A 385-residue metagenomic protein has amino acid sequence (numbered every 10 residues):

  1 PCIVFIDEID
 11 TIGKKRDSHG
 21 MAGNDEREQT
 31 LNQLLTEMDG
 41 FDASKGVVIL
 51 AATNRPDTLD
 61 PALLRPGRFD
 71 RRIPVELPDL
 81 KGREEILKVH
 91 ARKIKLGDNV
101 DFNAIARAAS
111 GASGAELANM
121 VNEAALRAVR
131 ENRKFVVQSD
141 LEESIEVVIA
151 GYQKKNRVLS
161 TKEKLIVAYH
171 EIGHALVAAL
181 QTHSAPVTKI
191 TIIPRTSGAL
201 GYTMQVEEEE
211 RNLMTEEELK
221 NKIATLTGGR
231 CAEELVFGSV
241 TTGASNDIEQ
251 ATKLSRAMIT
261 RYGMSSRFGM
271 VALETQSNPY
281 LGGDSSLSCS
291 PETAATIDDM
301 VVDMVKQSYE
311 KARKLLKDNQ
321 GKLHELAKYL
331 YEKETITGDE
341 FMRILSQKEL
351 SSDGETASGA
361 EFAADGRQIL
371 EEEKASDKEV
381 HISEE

Functional and structural regions predicted by a protein language model:
P1-C2, D42-V47, K162, P186: Short loop/turn elements that form and flank the Walker-type P-loop nucleotide-binding site in RecA-like NTPase cores
V4-F5, A168: Walker B beta-strand of ABC/ABC-like P-loop ATPase nucleotide-binding domains, specifically the conserved hydrophobic
E8, E171: Walker B catalytic acidic pair
D10-R71: Conserved catalytic/switch belt of AAA+ P-loop NTPases
I12-Q29, R72-K81, K93-I94, G111 (+3 more regions): Flexible beta-alpha connector loops of hexameric P-loop NTPases
D42-V48, P61-A62, V75-E142, V147 (+4 more regions): Conserved C-terminal "switch" segment of AAA+ ATPases
K155-I166: Short pre-active-site segment immediately N-terminal to the catalytic Zn-binding motif
K164-Y169, A175-E385: Soluble catalytic regions of large protease machineries
